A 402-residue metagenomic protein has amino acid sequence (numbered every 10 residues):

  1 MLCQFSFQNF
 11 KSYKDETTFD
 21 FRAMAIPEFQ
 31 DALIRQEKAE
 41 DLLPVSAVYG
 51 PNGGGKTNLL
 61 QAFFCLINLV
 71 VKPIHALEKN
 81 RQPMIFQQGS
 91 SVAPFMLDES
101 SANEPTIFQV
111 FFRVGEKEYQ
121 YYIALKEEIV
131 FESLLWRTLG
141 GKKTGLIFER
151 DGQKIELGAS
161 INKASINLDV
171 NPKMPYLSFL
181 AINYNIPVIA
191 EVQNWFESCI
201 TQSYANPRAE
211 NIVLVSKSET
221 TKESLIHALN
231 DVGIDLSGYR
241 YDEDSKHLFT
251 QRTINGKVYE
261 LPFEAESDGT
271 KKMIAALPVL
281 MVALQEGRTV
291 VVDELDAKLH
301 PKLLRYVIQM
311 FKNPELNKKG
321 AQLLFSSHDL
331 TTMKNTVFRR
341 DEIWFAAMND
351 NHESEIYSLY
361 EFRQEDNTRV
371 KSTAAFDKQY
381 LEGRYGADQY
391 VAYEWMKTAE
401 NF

Functional and structural regions predicted by a protein language model:
M1-Q4, Q309-F402: C-terminal lobe/lid and adjacent interdomain/linker elements of RecA-like ASCE P-loop ATPase modules
L2-N68: Pre-Walker A-like glycine/lysine-rich segment at the N-terminus of P-loop NTPase domains
Q8, Y204-A265, K271, R384-Y390 (+2 more regions): Extended helical coiled-coil dimerization/tether regions that scaffold and oligomerize large DNA-maintenance assemblies
K14-E16, E118-Q120, K143-G145, K257-E260 (+1 more regions): Short, mixed charged/polar active-site loops that provide acid/base catalysis or chelate metal/phosphate cofactors
E40-S90, M273-I274, V279, M310: Phosphate-binding glycine-rich loops of NTP-binding sites
P44-P51, Y241-M281, Q285, T289-K302: Conserved ABC ATPase signature
A93-Q153, S358-T373: P-loop NTPase motor core
E116-Y241: Electropositive, glycine-dotted interaction segments that contact anionic polymers or phosphate-rich ligands
